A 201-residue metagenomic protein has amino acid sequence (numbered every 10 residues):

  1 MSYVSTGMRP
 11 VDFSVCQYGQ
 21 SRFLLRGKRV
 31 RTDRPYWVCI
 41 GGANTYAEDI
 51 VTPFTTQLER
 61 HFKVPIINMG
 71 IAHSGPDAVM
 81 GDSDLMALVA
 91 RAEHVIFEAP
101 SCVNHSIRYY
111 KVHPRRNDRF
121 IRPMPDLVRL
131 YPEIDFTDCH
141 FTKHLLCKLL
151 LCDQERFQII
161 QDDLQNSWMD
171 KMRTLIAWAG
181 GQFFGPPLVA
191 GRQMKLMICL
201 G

Functional and structural regions predicted by a protein language model:
R9, F13-I71, A78-A87: Serine-esterase "nucleophile elbow" of acetyl-processing enzymes
S74-D77, N104: A short acidic, often aromatic-flanked loop/helix-cap motif at beta-alpha or helix-coil junctions that lines enzyme
A87-G201: Alpha-helical cap/lid subdomain in secreted, periplasmic, or secretory-pathway luminal O-acyl-processing enzymes
